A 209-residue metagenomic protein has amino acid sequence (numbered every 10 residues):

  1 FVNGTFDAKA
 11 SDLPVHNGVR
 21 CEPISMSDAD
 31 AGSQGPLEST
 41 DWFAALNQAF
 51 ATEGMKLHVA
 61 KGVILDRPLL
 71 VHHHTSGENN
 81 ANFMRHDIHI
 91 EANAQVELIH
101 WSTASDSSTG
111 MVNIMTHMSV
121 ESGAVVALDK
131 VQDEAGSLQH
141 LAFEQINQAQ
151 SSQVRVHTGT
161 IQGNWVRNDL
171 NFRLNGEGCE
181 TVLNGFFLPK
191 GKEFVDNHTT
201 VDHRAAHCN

Functional and structural regions predicted by a protein language model:
N3, A8-N209: Conserved beta-strand/loop scaffold segments within soluble protein domains that form the structured core and edges
